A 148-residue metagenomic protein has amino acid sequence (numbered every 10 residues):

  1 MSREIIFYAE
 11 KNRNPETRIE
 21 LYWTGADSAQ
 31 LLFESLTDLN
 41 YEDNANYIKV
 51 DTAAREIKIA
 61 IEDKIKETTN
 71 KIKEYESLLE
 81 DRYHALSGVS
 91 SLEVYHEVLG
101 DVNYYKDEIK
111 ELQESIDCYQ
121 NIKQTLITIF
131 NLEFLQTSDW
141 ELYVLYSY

Functional and structural regions predicted by a protein language model:
M1-W140, Y146-Y148: Acidic (Asp/Glu-rich) sequence patches and key acidic residues that form negatively charged surfaces used
